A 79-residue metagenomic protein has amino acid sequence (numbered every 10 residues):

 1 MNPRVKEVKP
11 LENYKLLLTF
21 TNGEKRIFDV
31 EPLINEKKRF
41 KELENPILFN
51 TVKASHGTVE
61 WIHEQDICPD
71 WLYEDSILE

Functional and structural regions predicted by a protein language model:
M1-E79: Motif-centric detector for short Cys/His coordination patterns
